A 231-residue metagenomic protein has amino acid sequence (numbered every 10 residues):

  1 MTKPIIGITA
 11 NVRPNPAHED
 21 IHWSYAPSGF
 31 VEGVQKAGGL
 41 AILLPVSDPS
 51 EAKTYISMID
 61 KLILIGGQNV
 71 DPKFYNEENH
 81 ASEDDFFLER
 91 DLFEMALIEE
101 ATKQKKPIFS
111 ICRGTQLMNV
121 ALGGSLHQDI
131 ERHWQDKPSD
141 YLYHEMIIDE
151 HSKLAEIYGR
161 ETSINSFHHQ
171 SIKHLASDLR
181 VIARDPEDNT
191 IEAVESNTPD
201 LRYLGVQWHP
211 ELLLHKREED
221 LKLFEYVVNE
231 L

Functional and structural regions predicted by a protein language model:
M1-I111, E131-L142, I147-I157, H169 (+3 more regions): N-terminal beta1-alpha1 cap of cysteine-dependent amidohydrolase-like domains
S110, G114, N119, G123: Gly/Ala-rich beta-loop-alpha elbow adjacent to hydrolase catalytic centers
S125-Q128: Short, well-structured active-site flanking segments
S166: Short, basic/aromatic recognition patches
L204-Q207: Active-site-proximal beta-strand elements of phosphoester/diester hydrolases
